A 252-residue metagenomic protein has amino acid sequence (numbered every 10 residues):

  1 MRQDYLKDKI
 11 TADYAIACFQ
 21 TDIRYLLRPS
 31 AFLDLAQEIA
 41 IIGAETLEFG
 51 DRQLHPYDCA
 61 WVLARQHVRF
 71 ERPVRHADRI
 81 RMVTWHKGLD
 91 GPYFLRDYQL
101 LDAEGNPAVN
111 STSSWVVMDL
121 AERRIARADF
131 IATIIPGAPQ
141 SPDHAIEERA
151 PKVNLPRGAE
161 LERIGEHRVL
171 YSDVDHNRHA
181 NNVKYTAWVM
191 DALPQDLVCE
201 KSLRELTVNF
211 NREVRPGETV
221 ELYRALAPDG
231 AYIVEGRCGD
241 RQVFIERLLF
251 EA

Functional and structural regions predicted by a protein language model:
R2-L63, N110-T112, D119-S202: Hot-dog-fold acyl-thioester-processing enzymes
Q3-A12, H67-N154, F210, V214-P216 (+1 more regions): HotDog/MaoC-like acyl-thioester-processing domains
L63, H176, R212, G217-E218: Short, solvent-exposed polar/charged micro-motifs at secondary-structure junctions
D78-R79, A159-R163, T219: Short coil-to-beta-strand transition motifs
E205: Phosphate-/nucleic-acid-contacting segments
